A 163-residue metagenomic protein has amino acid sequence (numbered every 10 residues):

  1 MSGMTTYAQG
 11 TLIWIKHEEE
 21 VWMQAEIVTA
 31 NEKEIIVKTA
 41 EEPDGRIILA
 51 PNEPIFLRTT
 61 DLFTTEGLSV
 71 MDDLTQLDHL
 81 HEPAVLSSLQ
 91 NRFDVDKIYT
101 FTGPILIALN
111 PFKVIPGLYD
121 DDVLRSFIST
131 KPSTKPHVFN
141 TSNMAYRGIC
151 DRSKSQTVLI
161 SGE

Functional and structural regions predicted by a protein language model:
M1-S161: N-terminal entry segment of cytoskeletal motor ATPase domains
